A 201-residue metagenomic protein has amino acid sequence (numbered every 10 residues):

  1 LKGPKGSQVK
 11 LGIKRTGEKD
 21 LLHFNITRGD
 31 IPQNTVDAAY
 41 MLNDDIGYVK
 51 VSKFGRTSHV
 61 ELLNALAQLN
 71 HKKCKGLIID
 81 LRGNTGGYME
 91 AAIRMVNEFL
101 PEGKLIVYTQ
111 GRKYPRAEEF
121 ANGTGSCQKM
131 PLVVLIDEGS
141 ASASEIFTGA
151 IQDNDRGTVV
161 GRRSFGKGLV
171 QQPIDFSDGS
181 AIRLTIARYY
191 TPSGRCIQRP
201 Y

Functional and structural regions predicted by a protein language model:
L1-S177: Cleft-lining beta-strand/loop regions that shape enzyme active-site pockets
G166, R188-Y190: Glycine-rich beta-alpha junction loops
F176-A187: Short acidic, Pro/Gly- and aromatic-enriched capping/linker segments at domain boundaries
P192-Y201: Conserved functional hotspot residues or short segments at active or partner-binding sites across diverse domains
